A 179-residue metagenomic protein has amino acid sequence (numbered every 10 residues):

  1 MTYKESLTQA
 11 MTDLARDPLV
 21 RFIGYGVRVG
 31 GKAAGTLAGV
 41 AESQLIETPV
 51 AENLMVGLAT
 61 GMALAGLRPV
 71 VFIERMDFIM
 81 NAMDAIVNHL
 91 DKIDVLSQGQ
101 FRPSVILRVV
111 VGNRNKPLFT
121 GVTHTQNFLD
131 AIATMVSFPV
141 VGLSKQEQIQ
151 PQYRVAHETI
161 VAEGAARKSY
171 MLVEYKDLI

Functional and structural regions predicted by a protein language model:
M1-I179: Thiamine diphosphate
